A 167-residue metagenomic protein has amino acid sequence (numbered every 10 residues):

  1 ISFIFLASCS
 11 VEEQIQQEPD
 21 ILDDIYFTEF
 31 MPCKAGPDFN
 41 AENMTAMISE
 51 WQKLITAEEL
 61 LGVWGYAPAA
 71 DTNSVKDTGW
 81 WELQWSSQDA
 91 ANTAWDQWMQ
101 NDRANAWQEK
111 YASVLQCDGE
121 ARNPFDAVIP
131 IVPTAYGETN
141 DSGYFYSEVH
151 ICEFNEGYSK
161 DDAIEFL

Functional and structural regions predicted by a protein language model:
I1-A7: Bacterial N-terminal signal peptides
C9-W80, Q84-L167: Short S/T/G/P-rich N-terminal loop/turn motif that feeds into the first structured element of a domain
